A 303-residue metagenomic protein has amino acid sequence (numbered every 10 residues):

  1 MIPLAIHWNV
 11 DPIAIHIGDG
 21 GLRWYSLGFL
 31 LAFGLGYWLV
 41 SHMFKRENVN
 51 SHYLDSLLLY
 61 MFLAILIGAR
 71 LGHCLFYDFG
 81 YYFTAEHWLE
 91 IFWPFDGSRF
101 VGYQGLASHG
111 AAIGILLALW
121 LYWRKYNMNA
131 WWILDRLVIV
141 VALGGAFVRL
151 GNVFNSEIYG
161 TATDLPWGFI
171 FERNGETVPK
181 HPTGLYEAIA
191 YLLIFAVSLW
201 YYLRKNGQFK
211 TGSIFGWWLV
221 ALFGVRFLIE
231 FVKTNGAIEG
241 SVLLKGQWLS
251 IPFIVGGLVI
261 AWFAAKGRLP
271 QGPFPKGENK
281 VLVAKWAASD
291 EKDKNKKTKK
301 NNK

Functional and structural regions predicted by a protein language model:
M1-K303: Hydrophobic, membrane-interfacing alpha helices
